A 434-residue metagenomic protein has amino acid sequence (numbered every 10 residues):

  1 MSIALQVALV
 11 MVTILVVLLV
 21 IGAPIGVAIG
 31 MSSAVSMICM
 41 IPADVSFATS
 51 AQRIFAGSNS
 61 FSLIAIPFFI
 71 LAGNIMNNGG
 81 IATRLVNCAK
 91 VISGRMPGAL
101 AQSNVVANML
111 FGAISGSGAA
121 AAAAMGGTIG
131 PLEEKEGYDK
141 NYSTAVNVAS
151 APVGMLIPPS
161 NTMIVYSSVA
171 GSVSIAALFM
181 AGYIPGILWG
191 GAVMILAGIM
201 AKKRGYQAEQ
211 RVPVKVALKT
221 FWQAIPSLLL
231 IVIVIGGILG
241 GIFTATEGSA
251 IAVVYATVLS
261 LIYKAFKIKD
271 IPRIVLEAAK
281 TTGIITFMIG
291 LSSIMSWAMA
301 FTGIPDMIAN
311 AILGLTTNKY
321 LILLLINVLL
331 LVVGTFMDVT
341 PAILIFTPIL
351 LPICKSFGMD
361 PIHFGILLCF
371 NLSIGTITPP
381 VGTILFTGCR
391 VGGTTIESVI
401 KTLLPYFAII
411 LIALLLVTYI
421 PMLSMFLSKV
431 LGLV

Functional and structural regions predicted by a protein language model:
M1-V434: Alpha-helical transmembrane segments of multi-pass membrane transport proteins
